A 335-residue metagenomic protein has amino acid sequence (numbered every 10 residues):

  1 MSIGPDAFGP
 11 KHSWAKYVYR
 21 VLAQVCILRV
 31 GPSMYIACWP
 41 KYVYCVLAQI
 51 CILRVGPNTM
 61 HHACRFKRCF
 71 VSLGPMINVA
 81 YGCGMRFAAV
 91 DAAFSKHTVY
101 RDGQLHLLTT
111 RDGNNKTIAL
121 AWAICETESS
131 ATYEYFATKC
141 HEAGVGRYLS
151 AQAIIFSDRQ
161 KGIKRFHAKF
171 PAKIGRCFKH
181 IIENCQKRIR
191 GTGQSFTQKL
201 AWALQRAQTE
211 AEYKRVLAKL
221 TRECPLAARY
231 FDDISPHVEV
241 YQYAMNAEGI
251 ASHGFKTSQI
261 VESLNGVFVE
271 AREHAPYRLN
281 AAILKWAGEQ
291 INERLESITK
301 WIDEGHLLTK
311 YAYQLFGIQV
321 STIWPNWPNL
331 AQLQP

Functional and structural regions predicted by a protein language model:
D6-Y19, V43, C51-L53, N58-Y81 (+5 more regions): Hydrophobic, aromatic-enriched, well-ordered structural segments
K16-R20, Q24-S33, W39-C45, Q49: Intrinsically disordered, low-complexity repeat regions of secreted/extracellular protein precursors
V21, L53-G56, C64-A151: RNase H-like nuclease fold core
A92, W122, D158-R159, I181 (+1 more regions): Residues immediately flanking
A131, K161-G162: Short alpha-helical
E134, K164-R165: Alpha-helical elements of the RecA-like P-loop NTPase motor core of helicases
